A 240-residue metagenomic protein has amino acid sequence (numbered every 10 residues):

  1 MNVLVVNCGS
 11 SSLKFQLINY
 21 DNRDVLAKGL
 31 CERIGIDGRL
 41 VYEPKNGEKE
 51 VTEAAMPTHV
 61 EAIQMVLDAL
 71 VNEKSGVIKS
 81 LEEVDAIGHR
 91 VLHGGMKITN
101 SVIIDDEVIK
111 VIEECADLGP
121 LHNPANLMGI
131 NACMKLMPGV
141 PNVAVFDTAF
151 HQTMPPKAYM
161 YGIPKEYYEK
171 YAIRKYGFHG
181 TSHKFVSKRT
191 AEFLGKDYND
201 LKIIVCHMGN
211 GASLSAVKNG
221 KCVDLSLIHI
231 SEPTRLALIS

Functional and structural regions predicted by a protein language model:
M1-L4: Extreme N-terminal starter segment of soluble prokaryotic enzymes
V6-S11, I34, C206-G211: A short acidic Gly-Thr/Ser loop motif
S12-M56, I228: Short glycine-rich, Thr/Ser-proximal phosphate-binding strand/loop in the N-terminal lobe of ATP-dependent enzymes
D37-D85, G129: Conserved active-site "lid/cap" helical segment
L70, G76-H122, V143, F150-A158: Short beta-strand-loop/turn "lid" adjacent to the catalytic site in phosphate-handling enzymes
N123-P124, I130-L227: Phosphate-binding/catalytic loop of phosphoryl-transfer enzymes
H229-S240: Single conserved hydrophobic/aromatic residue that forms the stacking wall/gate of nucleotide- or nucleobase-binding
